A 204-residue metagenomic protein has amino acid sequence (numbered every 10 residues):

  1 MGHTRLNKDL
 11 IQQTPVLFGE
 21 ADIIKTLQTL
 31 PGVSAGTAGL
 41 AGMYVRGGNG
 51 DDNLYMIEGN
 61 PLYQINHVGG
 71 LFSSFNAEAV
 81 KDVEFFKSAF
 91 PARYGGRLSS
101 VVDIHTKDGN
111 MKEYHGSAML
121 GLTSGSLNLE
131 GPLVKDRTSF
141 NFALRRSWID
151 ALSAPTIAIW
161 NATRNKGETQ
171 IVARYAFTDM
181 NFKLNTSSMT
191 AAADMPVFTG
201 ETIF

Functional and structural regions predicted by a protein language model:
M1-E78, D82-F90, V101, K107: Periplasmic N-terminal accessory/gating domains of Gram-negative outer-membrane beta-barrel systems
I24, G42, D82, K87 (+5 more regions): Membrane-embedded beta-strand positions in outer-membrane beta-barrel channels/transporters
A38, M111, A118-L122, A173-F177: Transmembrane beta-barrel outer-membrane domains
H67, E113-H115, N165-Q170: Extracellular loop and loop/strand-boundary signature of outer-membrane beta-barrel proteins
K81-F85, A92, S100-V101, H105-L120 (+1 more regions): Transmembrane beta-strand segments of Gram-negative outer membrane beta-barrel proteins
R97-S100, W148-A151: Surface-exposed extracellular loop regions of Gram-negative outer-membrane beta-barrel proteins
T123-S147, R164-F204: Transmembrane beta-barrel wall of Gram-negative outer-membrane proteins
L152-N165: Hydrophobic alpha-helical membrane segments
